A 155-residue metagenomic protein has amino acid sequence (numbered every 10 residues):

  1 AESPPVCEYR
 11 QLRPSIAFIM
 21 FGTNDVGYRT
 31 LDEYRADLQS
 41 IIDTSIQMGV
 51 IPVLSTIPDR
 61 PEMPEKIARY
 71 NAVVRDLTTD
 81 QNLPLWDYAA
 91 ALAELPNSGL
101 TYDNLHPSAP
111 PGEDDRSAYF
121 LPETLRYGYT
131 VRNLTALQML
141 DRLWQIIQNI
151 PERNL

Functional and structural regions predicted by a protein language model:
A1-E33, P107-T124, Y129-Q138: Conserved SGNH/GDSL esterase-like catalytic core that processes O-acyl groups on lipids and polysaccharides
A1-E8, R35-I41, R69-A72: Alpha-helical scaffolding within the catalytic cores of extracellular/periplasmic polymer-degrading hydrolases
Y9-R13, Q47, T79-D80, R153: Extracellular/periplasmic catalytic domains that process cell-envelope and extracellular macromolecules
F18, T23-V26, Q39-A72: Active-site segments of SGNH/GDSL-like serine hydrolases that catalyze O-acetyl group transfer/hydrolysis on lipids
P61-L155: Catalytic His-Asp segment of secreted/periplasmic serine-dependent ester chemistry enzymes
